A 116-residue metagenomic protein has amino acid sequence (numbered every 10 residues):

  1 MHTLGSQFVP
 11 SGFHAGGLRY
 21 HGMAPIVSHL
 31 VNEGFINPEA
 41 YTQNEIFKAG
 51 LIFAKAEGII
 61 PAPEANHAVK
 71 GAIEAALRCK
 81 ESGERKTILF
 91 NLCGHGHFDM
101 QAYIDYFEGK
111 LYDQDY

Functional and structural regions predicted by a protein language model:
M1-I59, D105-Y116: Active-site/ligand-binding loops adjacent to catalytic centers
L18, G22, E45, H67 (+1 more regions): Glycine-rich beta-alpha junction loops
A24, A65, Q101-Y103: Residue-level recognition of conserved structural "scaffold" positions that shape functional pockets and channels
G50, A68-A76: Buried hydrophobic packing segments
I59-A68, S82-T87: Flexible, glycine/charged-enriched surface loops at secondary-structure junctions
I73-Y116: Catalytic phosphate/nucleotide-handling subdomain of diverse soluble enzymes
